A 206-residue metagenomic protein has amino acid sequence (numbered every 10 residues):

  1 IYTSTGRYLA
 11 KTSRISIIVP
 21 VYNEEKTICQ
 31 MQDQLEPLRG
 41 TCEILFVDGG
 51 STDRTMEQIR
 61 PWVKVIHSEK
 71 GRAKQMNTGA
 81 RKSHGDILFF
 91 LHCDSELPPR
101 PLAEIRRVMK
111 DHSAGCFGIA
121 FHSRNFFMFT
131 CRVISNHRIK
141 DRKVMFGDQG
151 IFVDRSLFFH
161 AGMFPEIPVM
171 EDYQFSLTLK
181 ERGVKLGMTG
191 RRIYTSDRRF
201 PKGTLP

Functional and structural regions predicted by a protein language model:
R14-S16, E43, Q174: Cell-envelope/extracellular polymer assembly enzymes that use nucleotide-activated donors
N23-P37: Short, well-formed alpha-helical segments that are part of the catalytic scaffolds of diverse glycosyltransferases
D48-M56, S95: A conserved acidic beta->alpha catalytic loop
H67-S83: Glycine-rich, basic loop-to-helix element that forms the pyrophosphate-binding segment of sugar-nucleotide handling
L88: Short aromatic/hydrophobic "clamp" motif used to bind/position activated sugar donors
R100-F126: Conserved donor NDP-sugar-binding/catalytic core segment of glycosyltransferases
A114-R124, S135-V153: A recurrent flexible, glycine/aromatic-enriched loop bordering the glycosyltransferase active site that acts as
E171-L179: Short active-site alpha-helical segment characteristic of glycosyltransferases and processive polysaccharide synthases
